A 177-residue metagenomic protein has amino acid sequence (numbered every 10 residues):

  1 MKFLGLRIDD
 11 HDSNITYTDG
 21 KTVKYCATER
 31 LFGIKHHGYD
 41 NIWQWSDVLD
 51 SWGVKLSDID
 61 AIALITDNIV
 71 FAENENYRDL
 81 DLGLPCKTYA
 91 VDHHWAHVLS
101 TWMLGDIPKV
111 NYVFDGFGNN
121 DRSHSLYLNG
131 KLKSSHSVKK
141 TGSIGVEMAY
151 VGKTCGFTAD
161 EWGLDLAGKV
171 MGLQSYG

Functional and structural regions predicted by a protein language model:
M1-G177: Short acidic/glycine-rich loops and adjacent helix/strand connectors that line catalytic pockets where negatively
